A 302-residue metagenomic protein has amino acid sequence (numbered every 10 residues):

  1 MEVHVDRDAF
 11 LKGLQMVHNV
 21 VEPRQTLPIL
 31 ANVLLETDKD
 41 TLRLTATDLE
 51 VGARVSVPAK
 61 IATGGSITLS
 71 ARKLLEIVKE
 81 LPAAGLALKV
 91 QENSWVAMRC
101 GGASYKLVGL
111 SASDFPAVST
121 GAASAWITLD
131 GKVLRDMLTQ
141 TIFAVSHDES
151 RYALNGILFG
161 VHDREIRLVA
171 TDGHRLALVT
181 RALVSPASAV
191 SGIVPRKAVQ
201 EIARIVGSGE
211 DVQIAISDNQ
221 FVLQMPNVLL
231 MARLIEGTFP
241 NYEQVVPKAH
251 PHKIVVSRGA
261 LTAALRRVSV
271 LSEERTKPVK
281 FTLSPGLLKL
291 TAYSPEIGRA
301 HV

Functional and structural regions predicted by a protein language model:
M1-R299: Structural preference for solvent-exposed beta-strand-turn elements and adjacent flexible terminal/loop segments within
